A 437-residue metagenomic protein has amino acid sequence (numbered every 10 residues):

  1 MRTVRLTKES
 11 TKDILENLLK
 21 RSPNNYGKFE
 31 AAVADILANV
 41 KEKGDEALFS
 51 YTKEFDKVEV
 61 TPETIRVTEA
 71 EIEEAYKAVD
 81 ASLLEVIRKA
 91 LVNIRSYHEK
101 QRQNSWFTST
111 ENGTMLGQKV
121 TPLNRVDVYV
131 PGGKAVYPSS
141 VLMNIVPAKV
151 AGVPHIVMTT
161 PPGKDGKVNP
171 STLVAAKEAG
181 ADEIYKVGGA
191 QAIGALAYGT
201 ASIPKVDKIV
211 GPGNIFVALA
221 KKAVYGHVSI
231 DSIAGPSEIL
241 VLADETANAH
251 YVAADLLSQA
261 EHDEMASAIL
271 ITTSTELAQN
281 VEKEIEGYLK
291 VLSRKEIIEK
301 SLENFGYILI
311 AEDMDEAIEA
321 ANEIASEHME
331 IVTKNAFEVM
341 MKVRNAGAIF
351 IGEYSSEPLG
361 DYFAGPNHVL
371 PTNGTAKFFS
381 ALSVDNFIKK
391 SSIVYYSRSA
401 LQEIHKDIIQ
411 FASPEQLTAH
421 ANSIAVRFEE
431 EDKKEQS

Functional and structural regions predicted by a protein language model:
M1-N124: N-terminal Rossmann-like NAD(P)+-binding subdomain of aldehyde/semialdehyde dehydrogenases
T108-V174: Conserved small-residue-rich beta-alpha loop and adjacent elements that most often cradle the phosphate/pyrophosphate
M143-P154, K177-A179, A197-I203, K221-A223 (+1 more regions): Alpha-helix C-terminal capping segments
P154-K164, A268-S274, G352: Short internal beta-strands
G180-S258, H262-S267: Conserved NAD(P)+-binding/catalytic subdomain of aldehyde/semialdehyde dehydrogenases
H262, L270-A346: A glycine- and small/hydrophobic-rich beta-loop-beta segment that serves as a flexible "lid/hinge" or phosphate-binding
E323-S437: C-terminal core of ALDH-fold dehydrogenases
